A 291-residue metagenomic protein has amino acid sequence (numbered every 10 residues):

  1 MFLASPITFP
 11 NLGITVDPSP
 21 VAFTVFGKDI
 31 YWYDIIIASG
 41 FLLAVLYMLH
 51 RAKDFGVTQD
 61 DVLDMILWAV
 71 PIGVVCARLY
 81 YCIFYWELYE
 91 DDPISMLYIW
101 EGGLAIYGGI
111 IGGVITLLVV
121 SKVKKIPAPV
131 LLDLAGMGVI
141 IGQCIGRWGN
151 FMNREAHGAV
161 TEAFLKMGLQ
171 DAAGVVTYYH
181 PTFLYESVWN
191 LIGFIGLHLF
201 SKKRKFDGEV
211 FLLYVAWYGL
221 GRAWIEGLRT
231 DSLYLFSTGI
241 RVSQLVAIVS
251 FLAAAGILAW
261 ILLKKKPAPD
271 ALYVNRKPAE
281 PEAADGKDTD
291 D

Functional and structural regions predicted by a protein language model:
M1-D291: A feature for loop-to-transmembrane-helix boundaries and adjacent hydrophobic helices in multi-pass integral membrane
